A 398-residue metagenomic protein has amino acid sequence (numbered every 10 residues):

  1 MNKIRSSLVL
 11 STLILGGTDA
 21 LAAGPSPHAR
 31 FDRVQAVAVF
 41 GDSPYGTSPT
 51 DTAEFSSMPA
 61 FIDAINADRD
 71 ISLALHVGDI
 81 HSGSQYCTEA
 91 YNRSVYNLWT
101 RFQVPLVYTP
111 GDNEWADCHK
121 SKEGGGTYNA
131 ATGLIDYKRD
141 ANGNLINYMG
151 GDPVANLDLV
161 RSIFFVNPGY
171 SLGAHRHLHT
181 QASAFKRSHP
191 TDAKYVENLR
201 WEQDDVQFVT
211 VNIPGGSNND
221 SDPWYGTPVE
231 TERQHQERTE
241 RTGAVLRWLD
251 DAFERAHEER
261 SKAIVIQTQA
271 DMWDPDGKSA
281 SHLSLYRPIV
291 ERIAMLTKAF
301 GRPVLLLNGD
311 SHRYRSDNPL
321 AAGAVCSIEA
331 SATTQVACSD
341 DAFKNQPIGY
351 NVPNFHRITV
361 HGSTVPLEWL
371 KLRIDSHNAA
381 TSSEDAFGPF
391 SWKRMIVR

Functional and structural regions predicted by a protein language model:
S7-G16: Bacterial N-terminal signal peptides
T18-A22: Sec/Tat signal peptide C-region and signal peptidase I cleavage site
A23-S94, S261: N-terminal active-site segment of His-dependent metallophosphoesterases
A29-R30, M58, D63-L73, E202 (+2 more regions): His/acidic metal-ligating clusters that form di-metal
R33, E54-F61, V77, A90-V95 (+3 more regions): Stable alpha-helical elements in mature extracytoplasmic
A36-G41, S72-S82, P105-P110, E114-D117 (+6 more regions): Structural recognition of the beta-strand scaffold that forms the well-ordered cores of secreted hydrolase catalytic
Y86, A90-R241, A321-D375: Extended active-site neighborhood of metal-dependent phosphoesterases/phosphodiesterases
E258-R398: Long, structured stretches of catalytic cores involved in phosphate-ester chemistry, encompassing
